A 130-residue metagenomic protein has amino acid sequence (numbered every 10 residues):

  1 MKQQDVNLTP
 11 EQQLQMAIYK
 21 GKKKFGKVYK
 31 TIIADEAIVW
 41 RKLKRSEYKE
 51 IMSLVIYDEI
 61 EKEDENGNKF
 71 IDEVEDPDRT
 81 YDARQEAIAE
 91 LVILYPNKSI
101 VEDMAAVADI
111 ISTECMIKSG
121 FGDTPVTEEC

Functional and structural regions predicted by a protein language model:
M1-G21: Short, basic/low-complexity N-terminal boundary segments at the transition from targeting/disordered tails
K2, F25, I33-A37, R41-C130: Short, surface-exposed, charged amphipathic helix/loop patches that serve as local interaction elements
K20-Y29: A short, compositionally biased
